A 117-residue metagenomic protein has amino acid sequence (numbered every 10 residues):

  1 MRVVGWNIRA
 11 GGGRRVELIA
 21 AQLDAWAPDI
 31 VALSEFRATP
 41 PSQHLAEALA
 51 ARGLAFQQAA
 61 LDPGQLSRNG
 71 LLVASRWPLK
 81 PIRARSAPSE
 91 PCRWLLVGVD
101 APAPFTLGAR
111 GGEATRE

Functional and structural regions predicted by a protein language model:
M1-V3, N69: Sequence-level motif detector for i,i+2 pairs with an aromatic at +2
V3-I8, I19-S42, V97, A109 (+1 more regions): Active-site beta-strand/loop signature of hydrolases that rely on acidic residues for catalysis
W6-G12, R85-S86: Short, flexible loop segments at the rims of nucleotide/cofactor-binding pockets, characterized by
R14-E17: Signature of WW domains and closely related Tyr/Trp-rich beta-sheet microdomains in eukaryotic regulatory proteins
E35-R116: Structured beta-strand-rich core segments of catalytic domains in phosphoester-bond hydrolases
